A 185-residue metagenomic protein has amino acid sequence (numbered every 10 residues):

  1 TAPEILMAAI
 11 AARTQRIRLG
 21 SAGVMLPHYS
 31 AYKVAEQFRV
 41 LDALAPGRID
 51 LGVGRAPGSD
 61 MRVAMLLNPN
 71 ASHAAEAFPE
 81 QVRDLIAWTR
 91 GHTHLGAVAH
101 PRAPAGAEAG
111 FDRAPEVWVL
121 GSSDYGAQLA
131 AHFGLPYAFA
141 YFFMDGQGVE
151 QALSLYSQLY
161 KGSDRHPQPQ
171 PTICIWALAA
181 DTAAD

Functional and structural regions predicted by a protein language model:
T1-D185: N-terminal glycine-rich cofactor-binding segment that shapes the pocket for flavin-like pterin cofactors
